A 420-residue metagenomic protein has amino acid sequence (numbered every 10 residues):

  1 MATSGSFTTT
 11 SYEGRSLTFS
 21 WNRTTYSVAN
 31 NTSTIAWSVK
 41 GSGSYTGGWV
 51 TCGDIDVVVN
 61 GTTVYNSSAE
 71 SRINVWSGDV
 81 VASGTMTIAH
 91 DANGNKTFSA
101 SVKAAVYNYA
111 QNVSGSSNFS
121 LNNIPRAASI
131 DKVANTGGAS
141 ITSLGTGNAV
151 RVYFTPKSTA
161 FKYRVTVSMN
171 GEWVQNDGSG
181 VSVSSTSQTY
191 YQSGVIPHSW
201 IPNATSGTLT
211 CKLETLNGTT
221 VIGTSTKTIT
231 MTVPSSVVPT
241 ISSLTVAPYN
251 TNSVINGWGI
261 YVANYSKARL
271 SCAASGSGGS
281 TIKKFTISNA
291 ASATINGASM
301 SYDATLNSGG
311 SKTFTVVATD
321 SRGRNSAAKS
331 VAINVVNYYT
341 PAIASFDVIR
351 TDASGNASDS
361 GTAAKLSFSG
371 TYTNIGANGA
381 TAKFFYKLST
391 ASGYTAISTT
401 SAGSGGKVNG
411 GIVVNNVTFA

Functional and structural regions predicted by a protein language model:
A2-V28, N122-N148, P234-A263, V335-T362: Short, compositionally biased P/S/T/A/G/V-rich stretches that sit at domain boundaries
G14-V50, V150-V152: Short, surface-exposed binding/anchoring microloops in extracellular/periplasmic proteins
K40-S42, Y153-T159, S266-G279, S367-G376: Acidic, Ser/Thr
D54-G61, F161-Q175, G278-I295, G379-S392: Change to "...patches in solvent-exposed regions of secreted, membrane-anchored, or virion-exposed structural
T85-F98, V195-T208, V221, Y302-S311 (+1 more regions): Surface-exposed, short loops/turns at beta-strand junctions within beta-sandwich domains
Y109-I124, V221-T232, S326-N334: Edge beta-strands of extracellular beta-sandwich domains
G178-Y191, A290-S299, I397-K407: Short beta-strand segments within Ig-like beta-sandwich modules, predominantly Fibronectin type-III
L213-T215, A318-D320: Conserved structural position at the C-terminal beta-strand of extracellular beta-sandwich adhesion modules
